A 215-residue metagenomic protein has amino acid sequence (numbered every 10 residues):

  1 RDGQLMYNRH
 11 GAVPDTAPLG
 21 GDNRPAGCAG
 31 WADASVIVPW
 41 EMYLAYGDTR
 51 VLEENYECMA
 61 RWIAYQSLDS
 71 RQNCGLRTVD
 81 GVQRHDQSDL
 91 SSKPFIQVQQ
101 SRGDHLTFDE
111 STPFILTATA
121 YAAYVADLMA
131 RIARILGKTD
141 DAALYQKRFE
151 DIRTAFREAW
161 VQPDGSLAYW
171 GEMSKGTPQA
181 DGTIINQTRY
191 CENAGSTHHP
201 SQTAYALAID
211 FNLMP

Functional and structural regions predicted by a protein language model:
R1, C28-E41, I115-A130, S201-N212: Well-ordered alpha-helical segments within folded domains of soluble proteins
R1-A17, A45-A118, A133-A206: Active-site acid/base region of carbohydrate-active enzymes
G20: Residues that line or immediately flank small-molecule/substrate-binding pockets and catalytic motifs
N23-R24: Conserved, well-structured interaction surfaces
P215: Acidic (Asp/Glu)-rich catalytic clusters
